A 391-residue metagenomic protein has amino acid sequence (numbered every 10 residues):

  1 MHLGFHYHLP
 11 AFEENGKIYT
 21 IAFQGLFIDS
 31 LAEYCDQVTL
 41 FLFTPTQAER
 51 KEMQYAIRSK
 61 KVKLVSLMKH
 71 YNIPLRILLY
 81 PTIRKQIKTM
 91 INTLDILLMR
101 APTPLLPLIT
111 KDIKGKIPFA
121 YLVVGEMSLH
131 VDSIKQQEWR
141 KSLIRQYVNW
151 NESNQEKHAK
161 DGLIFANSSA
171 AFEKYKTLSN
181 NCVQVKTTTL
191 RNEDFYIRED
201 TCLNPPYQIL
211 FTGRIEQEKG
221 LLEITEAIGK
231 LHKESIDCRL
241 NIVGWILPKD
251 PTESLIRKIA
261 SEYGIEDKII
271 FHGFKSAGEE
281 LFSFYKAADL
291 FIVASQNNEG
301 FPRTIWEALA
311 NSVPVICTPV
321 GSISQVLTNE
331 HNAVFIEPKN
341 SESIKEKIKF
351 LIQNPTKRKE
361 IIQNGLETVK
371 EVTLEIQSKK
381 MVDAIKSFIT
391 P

Functional and structural regions predicted by a protein language model:
I91, F274, S283-A288: Short alpha-helical donor nucleotide-sugar binding micro-motif in glycosyltransferases
D95, K286-G300, V313: Acidic donor-binding loop of glycosyltransferase active sites
R145-Y196: A short, active-site helix/loop in glycosyltransferases that binds the activated sugar's phosphate group
Y207, E216-K230, S254: A conserved mid-protein helix/loop that constitutes part of the nucleotide-sugar donor-binding site
E253-K275: Nucleotide-activated donor-binding/catalytic signature segment of Leloir-type glycosyltransferases, i.e., the conserved
I305, P314-C317: Short hydrophobic beta-strand element within catalytic cores of glycosyltransferases and related nucleotide-activated
N329-E330, V334-S341, F350-T356: Conserved acidic donor-binding segment of nucleotide-sugar-dependent glycosyltransferases
S343, F350, K357-E371, K380-D383: A short, well-ordered alpha-helix in the C-terminal region of glycosyltransferases
